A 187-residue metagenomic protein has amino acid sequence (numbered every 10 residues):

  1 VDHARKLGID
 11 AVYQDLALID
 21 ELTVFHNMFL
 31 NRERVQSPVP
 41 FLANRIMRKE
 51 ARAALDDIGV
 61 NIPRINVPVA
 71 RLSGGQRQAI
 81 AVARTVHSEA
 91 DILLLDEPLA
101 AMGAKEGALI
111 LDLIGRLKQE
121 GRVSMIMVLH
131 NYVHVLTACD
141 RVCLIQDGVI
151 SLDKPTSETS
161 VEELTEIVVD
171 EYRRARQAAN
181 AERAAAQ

Functional and structural regions predicted by a protein language model:
V1-A186: Glycine-rich phosphate-binding loops of nucleotide-dependent enzymes
